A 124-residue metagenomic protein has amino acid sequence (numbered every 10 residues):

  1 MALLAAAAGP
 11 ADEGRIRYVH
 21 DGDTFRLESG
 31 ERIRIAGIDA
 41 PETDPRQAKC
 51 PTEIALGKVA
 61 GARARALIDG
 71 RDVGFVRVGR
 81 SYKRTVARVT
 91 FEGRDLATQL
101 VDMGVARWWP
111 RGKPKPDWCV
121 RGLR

Functional and structural regions predicted by a protein language model:
L4-R124: Small beta-barrel nucleic-acid-binding modules, primarily SNase/OB-fold domains and secondarily Tudor-like barrels
